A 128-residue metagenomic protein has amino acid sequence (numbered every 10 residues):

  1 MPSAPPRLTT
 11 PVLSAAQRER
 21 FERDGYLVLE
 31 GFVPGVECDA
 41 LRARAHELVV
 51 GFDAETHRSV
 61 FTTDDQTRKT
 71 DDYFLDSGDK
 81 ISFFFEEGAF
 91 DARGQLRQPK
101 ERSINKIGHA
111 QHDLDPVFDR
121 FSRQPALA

Functional and structural regions predicted by a protein language model:
P2-E22, E30-A128: Non-heme Fe(II)-dependent double-stranded beta-helix
